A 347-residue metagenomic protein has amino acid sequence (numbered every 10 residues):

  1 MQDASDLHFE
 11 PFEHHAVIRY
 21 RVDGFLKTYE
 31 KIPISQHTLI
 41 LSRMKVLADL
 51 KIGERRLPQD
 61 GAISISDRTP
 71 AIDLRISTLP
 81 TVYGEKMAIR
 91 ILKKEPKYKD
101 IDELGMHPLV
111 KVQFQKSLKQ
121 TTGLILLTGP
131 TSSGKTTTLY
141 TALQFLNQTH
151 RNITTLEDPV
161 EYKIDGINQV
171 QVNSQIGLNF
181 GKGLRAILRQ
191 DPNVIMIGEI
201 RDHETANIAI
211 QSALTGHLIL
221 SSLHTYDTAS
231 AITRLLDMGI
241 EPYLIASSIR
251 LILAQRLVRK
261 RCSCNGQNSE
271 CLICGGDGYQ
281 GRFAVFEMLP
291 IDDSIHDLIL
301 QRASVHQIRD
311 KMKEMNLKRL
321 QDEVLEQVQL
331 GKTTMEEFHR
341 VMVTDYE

Functional and structural regions predicted by a protein language model:
M1-E347: Short, flexible helix-loop junctions that flank or precede catalytic/ligand sites
